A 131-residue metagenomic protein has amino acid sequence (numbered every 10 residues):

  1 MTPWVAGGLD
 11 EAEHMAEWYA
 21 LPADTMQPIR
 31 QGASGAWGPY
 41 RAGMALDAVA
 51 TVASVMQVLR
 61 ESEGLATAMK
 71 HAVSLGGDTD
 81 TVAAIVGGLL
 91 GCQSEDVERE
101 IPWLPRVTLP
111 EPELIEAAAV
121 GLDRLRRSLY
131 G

Functional and structural regions predicted by a protein language model:
M1-E61, A117-G131: A cyclin-like helical interaction fold
A50, S54-G131: Catalytic phosphate/nucleotide-handling subdomain of diverse soluble enzymes
